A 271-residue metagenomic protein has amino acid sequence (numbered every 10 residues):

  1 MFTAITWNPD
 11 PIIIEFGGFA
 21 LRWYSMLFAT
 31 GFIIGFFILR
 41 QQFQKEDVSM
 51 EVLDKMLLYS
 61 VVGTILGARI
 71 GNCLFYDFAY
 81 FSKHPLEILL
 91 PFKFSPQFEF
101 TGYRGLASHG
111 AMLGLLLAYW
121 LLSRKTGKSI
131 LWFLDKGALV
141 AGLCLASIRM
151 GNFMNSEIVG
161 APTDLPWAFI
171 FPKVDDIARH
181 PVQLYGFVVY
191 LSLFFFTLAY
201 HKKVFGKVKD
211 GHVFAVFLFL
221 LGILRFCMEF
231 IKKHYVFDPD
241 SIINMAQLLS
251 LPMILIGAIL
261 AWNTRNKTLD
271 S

Functional and structural regions predicted by a protein language model:
M1-S271: A feature for loop-to-transmembrane-helix boundaries and adjacent hydrophobic helices in multi-pass integral membrane
